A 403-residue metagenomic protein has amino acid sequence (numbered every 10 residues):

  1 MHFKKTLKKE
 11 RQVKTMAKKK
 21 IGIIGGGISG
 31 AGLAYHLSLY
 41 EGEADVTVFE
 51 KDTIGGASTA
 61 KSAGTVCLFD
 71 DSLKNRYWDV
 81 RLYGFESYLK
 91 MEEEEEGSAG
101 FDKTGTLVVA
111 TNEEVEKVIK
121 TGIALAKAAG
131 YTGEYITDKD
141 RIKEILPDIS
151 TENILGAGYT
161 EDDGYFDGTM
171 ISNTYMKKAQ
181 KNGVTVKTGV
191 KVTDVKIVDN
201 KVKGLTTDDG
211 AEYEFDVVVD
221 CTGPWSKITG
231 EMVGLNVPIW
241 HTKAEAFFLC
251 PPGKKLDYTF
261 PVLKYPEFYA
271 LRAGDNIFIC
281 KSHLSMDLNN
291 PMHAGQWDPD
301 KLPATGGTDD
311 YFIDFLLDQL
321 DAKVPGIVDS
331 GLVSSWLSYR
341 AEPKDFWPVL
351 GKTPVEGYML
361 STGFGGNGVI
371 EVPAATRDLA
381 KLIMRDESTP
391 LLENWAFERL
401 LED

Functional and structural regions predicted by a protein language model:
A17-K19, D208-V217: Core beta-strand elements of the Rossmann-like FAD/NAD(P) dinucleotide-binding domain in flavoenzyme oxidoreductases
A17-S29, T47: Beta1/beta-strand and adjacent pyrophosphate-binding region of the FAD-binding site in flavoprotein oxidoreductases
Y35-L39, G64-V66, G97-F101, G105 (+1 more regions): Active-site substrate-recognition segment that forms the wall of the catalytic cavity or substrate channel
S38-A60: Glycine-rich FAD pyrophosphate-binding loop
G64-I145, E267-Y269: Dinucleotide-binding Rossmann-like beta1-alpha1 core, especially the glycine-rich loop that anchors the ADP
D79-L82, V109-V118, Y159-K177, T305-F312: Short beta-strand to alpha-helix junction loop
Y159-D209, Y213: Helical element adjacent to the flavin cofactor pocket in flavoenzyme catalytic cores
D318-D403: C-terminal catalytic lobe of FAD-dependent flavoproteins
